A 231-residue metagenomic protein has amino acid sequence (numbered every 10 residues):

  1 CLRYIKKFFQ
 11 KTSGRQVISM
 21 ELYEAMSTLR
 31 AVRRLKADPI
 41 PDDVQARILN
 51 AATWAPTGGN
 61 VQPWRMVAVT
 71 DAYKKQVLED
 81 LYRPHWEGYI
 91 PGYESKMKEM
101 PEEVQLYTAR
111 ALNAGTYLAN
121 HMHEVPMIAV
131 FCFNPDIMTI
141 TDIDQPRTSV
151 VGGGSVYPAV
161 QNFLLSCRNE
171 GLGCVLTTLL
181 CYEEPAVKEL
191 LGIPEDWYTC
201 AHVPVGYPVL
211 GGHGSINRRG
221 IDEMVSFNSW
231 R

Functional and structural regions predicted by a protein language model:
C1-S19: Short, Lys/Arg-enriched N-terminal segments with co-localized hydrophobic residues within the first ~10-30 amino acids
E24-V32, Y198-R231: C-terminal helix-cap and adjacent tail motif
L29, I48-T53, M127-F131, P135-L190: Small-aliphatic-rich amphipathic alpha-helix that forms the alpha element of a beta-alpha
A31-R47: A short N-terminal beta-strand-loop micro-motif at the entrance of redox/enzyme domains
R34-L35, R65, G173-T177: Short catalytic-loop micro-motif centered on adjacent basic/acidic residues
W54-V61: Glycine-rich phosphate/pyrophosphate-binding beta-alpha loops
A68-V156: Glycine/small-residue-rich phosphate/adenosyl-binding loop
E87-K98, L191-G214: A glycine-rich helix N-cap at a beta->alpha junction
